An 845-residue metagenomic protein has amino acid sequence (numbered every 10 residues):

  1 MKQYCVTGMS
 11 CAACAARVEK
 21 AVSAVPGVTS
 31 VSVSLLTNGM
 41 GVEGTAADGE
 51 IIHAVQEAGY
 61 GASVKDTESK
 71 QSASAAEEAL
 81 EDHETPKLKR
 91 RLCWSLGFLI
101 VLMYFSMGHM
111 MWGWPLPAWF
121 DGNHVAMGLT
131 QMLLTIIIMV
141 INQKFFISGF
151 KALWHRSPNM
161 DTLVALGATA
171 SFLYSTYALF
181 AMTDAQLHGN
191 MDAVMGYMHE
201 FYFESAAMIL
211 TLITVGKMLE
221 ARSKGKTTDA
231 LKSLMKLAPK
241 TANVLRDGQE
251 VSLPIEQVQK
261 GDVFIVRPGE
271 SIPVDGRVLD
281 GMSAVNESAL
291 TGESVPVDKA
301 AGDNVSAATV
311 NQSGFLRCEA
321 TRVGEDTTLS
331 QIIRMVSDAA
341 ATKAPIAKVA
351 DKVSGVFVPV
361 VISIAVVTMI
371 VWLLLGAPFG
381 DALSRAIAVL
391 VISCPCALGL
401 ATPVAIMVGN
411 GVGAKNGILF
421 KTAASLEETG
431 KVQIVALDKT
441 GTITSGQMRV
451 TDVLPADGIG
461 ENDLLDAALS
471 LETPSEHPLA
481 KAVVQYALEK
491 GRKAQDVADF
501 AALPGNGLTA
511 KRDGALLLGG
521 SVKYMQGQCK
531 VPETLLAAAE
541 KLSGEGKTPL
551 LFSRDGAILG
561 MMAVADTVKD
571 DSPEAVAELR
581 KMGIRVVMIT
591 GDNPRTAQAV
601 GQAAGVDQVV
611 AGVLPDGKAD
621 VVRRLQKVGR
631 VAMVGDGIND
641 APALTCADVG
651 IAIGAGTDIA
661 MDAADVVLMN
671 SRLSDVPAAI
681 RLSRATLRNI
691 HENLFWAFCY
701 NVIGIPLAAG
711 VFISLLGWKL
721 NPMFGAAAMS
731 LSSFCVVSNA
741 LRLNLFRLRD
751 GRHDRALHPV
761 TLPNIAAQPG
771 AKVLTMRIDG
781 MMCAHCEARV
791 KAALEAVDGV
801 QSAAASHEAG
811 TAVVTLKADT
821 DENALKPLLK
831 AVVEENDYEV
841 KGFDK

Functional and structural regions predicted by a protein language model:
M1-A126, K151, K224, S233 (+4 more regions): Flexible metal-binding regulatory segments at protein termini and peripheral loops
A16, T342, V432, R512-G514 (+2 more regions): Conserved ATP-binding TGD loop and adjacent catalytic N/P-domain core of P-type ATPases
P26-E43, D48-G49, E200-F201, K232-D326 (+3 more regions): Conserved cytosolic catalytic loops of P-type ATPases
A76, M182-Q186, M191-A193, A207-P268 (+7 more regions): Juxtamembrane coupling segments of multi-pass membrane pumps/enzymes
K87-T241, K352, V453, G717-P722 (+2 more regions): Transmembrane helix-loop-helix hairpins at the membrane interface
R90, T309, G430-E476, N506-V587 (+2 more regions): ATP-driven catalytic headpiece of P-type ATPases
M111-V125, W154, L173, V412 (+9 more regions): Membrane-embedded alpha-helical bundles of multi-pass transporters
L290, V349, S384, A397-L471 (+6 more regions): Conserved catalytic phosphorylation-site environment of P-type ATPases
